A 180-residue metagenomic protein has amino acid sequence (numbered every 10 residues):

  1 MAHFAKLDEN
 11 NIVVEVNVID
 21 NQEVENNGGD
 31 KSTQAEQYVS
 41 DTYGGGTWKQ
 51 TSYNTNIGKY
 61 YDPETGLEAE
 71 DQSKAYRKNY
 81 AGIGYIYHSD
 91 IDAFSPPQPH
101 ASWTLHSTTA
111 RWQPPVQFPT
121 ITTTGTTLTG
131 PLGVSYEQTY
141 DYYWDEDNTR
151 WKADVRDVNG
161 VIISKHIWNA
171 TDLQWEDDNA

Functional and structural regions predicted by a protein language model:
M1-A180: Interaction-interface detector
